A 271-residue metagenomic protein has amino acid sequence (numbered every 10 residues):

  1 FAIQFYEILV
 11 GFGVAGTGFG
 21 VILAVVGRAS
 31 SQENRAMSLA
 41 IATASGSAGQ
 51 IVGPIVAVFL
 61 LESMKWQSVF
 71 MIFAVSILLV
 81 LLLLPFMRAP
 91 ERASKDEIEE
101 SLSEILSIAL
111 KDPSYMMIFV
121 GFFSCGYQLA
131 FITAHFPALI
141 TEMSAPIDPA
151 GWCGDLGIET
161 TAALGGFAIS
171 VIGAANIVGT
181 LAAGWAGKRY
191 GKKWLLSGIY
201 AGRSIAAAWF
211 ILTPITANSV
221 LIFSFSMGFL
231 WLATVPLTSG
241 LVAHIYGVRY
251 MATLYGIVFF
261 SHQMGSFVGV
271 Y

Functional and structural regions predicted by a protein language model:
A2-T17, F123, S219-A233: Hydrophobic core of transmembrane alpha-helices in multi-pass small-molecule transporters, especially MFS/SLC-type
Y6-A44, G247: Cytoplasmic helix-loop-helix junction between adjacent transmembrane helices in 12-TM secondary transporters
A36-P54, G256-G269: Glycine-rich segments within core transmembrane alpha-helices of 12-TM secondary carriers
A42-A89: Helix-loop-helix hairpin linking two adjacent transmembrane segments in secondary transporters
R88-E104: Flexible cytoplasmic inter-helical loops of multi-pass small-molecule transporters
D112-A183, G269: Extracytoplasmic gate region of multi-pass secondary transporters
L164, V171-N176, A182, G187-L241: C-terminal transmembrane helical hairpin of 12-TM major facilitator-type secondary transporters
